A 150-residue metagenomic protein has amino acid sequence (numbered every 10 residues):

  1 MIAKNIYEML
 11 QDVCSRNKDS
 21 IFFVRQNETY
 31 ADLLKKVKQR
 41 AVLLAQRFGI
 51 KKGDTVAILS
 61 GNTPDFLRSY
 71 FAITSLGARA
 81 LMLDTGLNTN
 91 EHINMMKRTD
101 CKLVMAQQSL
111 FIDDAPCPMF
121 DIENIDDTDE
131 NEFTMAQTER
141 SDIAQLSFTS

Functional and structural regions predicted by a protein language model:
M1-I21, A144: A short N-terminal helical cap/helix-turn-helix that marks the beginning of AMP-binding/adenylate-forming
M1-K4, R47, D129-N131: Short, Lys/Arg-enriched, disordered terminal segments
Q11, D19-I50, T55-T63, L67-F71 (+2 more regions): Conserved AMP-binding/adenylate-forming core of the ANL superfamily
D19-I21, E130-F148: Conserved pre-ATP/AMP-binding loop-to-beta segment of ANL
V56, I73, V104, I143 (+1 more regions): Conserved S/T- and glycine-rich ATP-binding loop of Class I adenylate-forming
S60-N62, Q107-Q108, D142: Helix N-cap/beta->alpha junction signal
R68, S75-E139: Structural core segment of the AMP-binding/adenylate-forming
